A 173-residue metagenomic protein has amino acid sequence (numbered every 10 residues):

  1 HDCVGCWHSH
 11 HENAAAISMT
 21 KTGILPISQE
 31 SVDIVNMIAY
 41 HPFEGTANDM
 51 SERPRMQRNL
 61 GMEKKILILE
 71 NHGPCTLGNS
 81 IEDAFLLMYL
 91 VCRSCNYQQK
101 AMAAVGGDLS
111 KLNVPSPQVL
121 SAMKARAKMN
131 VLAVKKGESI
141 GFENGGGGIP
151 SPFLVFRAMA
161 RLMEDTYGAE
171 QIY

Functional and structural regions predicted by a protein language model:
H1-Y173: Glycine-rich flexible loops
